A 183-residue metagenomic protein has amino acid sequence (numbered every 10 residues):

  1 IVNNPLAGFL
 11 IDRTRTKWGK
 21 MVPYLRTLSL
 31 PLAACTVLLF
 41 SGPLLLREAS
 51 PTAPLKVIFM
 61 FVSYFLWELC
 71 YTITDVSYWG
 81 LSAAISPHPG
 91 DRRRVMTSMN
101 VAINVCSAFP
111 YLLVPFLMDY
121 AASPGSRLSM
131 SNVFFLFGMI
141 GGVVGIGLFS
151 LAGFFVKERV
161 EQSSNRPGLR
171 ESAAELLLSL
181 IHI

Functional and structural regions predicted by a protein language model:
I1-L180: Membrane-embedded alpha-helical bundles of multi-pass transporters/translocases, especially carrier/permease families
